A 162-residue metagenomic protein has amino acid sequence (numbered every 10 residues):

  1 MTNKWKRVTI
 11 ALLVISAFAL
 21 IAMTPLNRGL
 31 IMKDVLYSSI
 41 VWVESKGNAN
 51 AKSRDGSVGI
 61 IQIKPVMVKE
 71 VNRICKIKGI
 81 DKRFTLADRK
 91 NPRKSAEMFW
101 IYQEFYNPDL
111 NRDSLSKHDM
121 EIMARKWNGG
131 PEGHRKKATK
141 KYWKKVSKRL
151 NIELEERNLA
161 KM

Functional and structural regions predicted by a protein language model:
M1-L13: N-terminal Sec-pathway targeting helices
T2, P25-G29, I152-M162: Extracytoplasmic and endomembrane cell-envelope/extracellular-matrix remodeling and assembly machinery
S16-L30: Bacterial Sec-dependent signal peptides at the C-terminal "C-region" and cleavage site
G29-D34, K52-I61, D88-A96, D113-M120 (+1 more regions): Solvent-exposed, acidic/flexible segments
M32-N48, I63, F99, I122-P131: Short, functionally critical alpha-helical segments immediately adjacent to catalytic or ligand/cofactor-binding
V41-I80, S95: Secreted/periplasmic proteins that engage bacterial cell-wall peptidoglycan
K69-H134, S147-N151: Alpha-helical segment that forms one wall of the substrate-binding/catalytic cleft in peptidoglycan-active domains
Y142-E156: Short secondary-structure subsegments characteristic of cysteine-rich extracellular domains
